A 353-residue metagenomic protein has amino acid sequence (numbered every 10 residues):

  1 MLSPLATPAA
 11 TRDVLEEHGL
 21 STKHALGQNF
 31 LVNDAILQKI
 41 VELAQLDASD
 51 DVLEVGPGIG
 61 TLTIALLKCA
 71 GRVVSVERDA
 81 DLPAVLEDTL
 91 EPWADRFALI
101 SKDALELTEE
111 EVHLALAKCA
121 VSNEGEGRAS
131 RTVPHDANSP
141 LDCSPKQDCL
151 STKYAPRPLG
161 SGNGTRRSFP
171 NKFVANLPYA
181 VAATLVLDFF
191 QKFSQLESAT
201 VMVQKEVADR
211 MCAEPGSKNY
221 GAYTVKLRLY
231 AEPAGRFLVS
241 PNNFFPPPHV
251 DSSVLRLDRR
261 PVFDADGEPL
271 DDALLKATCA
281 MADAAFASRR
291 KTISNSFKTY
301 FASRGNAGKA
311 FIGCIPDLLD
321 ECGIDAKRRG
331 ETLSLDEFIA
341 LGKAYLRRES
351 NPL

Functional and structural regions predicted by a protein language model:
M1-G127, D136, P140-D142, C149-Y154 (+6 more regions): Catalytic cores of RNA-modifying enzymes
A284-L353: C-terminal lobe and adjacent flexible extensions of AdoMet/dcAdoMet transferase-like proteins
